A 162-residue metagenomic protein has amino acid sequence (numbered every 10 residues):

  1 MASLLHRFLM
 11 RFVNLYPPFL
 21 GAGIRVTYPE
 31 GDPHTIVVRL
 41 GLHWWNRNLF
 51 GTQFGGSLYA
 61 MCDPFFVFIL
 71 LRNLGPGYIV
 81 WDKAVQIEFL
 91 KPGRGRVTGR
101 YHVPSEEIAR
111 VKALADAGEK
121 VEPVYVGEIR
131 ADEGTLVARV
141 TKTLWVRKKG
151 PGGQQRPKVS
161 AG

Functional and structural regions predicted by a protein language model:
M1-V37, R156-G162: Non-catalytic linker/capping segments at the edges of enzyme domains
S3, G93-R94, P104-G162: HotDog/MaoC-like acyl-thioester-processing domains
G21-V26, K83-F89, R110-K112: Short structured motifs
A22, H34-I36, W81-V85, G95-G99 (+1 more regions): A generic structural signal for short beta-strands and their flanking turns/coil linkers
R25, Q86-E88, R100-H102, E128 (+1 more regions): Residues located in well-ordered beta-strands
R39-G41: Aromatic (Trp/Tyr/Phe) and Gly/Pro-enriched flexible surface segments
W45-F65: Hot-dog-fold acyl-thioester-processing enzymes
I69-E106: Hydrophobic beta-strand-centered segment that forms part of the acyl-chain substrate-binding groove
